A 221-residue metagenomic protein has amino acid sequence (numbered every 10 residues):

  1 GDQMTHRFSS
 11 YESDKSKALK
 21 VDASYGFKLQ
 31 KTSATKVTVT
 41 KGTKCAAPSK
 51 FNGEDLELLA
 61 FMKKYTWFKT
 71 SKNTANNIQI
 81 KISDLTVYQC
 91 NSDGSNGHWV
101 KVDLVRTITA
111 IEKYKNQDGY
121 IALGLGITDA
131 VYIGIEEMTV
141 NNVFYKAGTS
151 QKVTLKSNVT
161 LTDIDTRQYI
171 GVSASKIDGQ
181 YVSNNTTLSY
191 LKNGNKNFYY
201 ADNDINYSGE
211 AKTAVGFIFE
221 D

Functional and structural regions predicted by a protein language model:
G1-A130: N-terminal targeting leaders for non-cytosolic proteins
H6-S9, S13, K17-V21, Y25-L29 (+3 more regions): Contiguous ligand/interfacial binding patches
S71, S150-K152, F217: A general structural signal for short secondary-structure junctions and capping/turn motifs
A75-N77, G148-N158: Extended extracellular/luminal ectodomain segments enriched in beta-structured repeat modules
D84, F144, D163-D165: A mature extracytoplasmic/lumenal domain signature
C90, Y132, T149-S150, T162-S173: Extended, low-complexity, turn-rich repeat/linker tracts enriched in Gly/Pro/Ser/Thr and Asp/Glu that occur
Y132-T149, A211-V215: Short beta-strands within extracellular/lumenal beta-sheet-rich domains
N141-V143, K156-T162: Residues within well-ordered beta-strands of beta-sheet-rich folds
